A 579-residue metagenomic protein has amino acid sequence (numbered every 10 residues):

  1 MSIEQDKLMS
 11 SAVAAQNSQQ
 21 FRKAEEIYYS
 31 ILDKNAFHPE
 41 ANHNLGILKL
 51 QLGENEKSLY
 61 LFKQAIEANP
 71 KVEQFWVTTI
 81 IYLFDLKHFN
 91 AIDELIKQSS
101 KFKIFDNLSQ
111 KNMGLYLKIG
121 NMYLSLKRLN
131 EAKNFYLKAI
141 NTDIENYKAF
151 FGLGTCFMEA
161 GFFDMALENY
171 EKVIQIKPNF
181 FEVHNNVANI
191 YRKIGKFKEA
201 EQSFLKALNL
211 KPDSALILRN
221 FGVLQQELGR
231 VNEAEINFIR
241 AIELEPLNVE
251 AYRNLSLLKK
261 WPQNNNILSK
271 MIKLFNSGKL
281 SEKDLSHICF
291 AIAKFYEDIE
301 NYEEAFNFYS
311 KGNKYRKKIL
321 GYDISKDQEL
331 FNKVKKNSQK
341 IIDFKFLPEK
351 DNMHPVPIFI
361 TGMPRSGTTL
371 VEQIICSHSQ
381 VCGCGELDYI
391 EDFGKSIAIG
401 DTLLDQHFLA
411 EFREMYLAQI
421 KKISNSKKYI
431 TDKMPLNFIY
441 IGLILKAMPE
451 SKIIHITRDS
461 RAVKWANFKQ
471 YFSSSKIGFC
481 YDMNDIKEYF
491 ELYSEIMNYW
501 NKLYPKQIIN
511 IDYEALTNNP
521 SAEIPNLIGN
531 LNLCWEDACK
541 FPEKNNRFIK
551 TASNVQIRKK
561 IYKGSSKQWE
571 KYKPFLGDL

Functional and structural regions predicted by a protein language model:
M9-V13, N17, E40-Q51, Q74-D85 (+6 more regions): Conserved alpha-helical positions within TPR/SEL1-like repeat arrays
K34, A68, K101-L108, T142 (+6 more regions): Structural marker of alpha-solenoid helical repeat scaffolds
N237, S256, L268-L280, C289-P357 (+4 more regions): PAPS-dependent sulfotransferases, especially Golgi type II membrane carbohydrate sulfotransferases
K350-K446: Phosphate-binding active sites in nucleotide-utilizing proteins
